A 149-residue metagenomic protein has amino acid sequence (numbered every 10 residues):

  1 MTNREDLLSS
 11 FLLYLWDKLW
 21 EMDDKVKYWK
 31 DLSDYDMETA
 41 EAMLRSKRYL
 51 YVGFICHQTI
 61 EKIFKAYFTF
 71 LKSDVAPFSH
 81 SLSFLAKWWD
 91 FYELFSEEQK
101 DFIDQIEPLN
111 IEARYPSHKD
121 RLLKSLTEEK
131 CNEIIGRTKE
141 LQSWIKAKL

Functional and structural regions predicted by a protein language model:
T2-L149: Terminal alpha-helical segments
